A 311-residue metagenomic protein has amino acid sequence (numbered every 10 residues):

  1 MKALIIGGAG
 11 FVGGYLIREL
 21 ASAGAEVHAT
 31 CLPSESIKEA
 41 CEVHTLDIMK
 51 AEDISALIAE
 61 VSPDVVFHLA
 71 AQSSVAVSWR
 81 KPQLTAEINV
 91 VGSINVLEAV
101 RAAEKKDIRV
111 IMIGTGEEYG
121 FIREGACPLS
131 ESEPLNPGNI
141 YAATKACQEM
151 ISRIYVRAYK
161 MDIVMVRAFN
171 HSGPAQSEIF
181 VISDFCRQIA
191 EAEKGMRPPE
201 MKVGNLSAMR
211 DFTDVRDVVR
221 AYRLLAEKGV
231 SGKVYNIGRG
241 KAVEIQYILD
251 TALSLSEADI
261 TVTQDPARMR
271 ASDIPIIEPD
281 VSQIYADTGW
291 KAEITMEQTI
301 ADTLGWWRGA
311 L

Functional and structural regions predicted by a protein language model:
A3-A23: N-terminal Rossmann NAD(P)H-binding glycine-rich loop of SDR-like oxidoreductase domains
A40-K50: Rossmann-fold cofactor-recognition segment
I48-I88: NAD(P)H-binding glycine-rich loop region in Rossmannoid oxidoreductase-like domains and their noncatalytic homologs
R80-E98, K106-R109, E117-M165: Catalytic helix-loop patch of NAD(P)-dependent Rossmann-fold dehydrogenases
I122-P128, M150-D211, V215-L224, G240-A242 (+1 more regions): NAD(P)-dependent short-chain dehydrogenase/reductase
F185, K228-M269: Mid/C-terminal beta-alpha module of Rossmann-like enzyme folds, strongest in SDR-family dehydrogenases/epimerases
V215, V234, Y247, P266-A292 (+1 more regions): Conserved C-terminal active-site "lid" loop/helix of NAD(P)H-dependent oxidoreductases that clamps the redox cofactor
M296-L311: Amphipathic terminal alpha-helices
